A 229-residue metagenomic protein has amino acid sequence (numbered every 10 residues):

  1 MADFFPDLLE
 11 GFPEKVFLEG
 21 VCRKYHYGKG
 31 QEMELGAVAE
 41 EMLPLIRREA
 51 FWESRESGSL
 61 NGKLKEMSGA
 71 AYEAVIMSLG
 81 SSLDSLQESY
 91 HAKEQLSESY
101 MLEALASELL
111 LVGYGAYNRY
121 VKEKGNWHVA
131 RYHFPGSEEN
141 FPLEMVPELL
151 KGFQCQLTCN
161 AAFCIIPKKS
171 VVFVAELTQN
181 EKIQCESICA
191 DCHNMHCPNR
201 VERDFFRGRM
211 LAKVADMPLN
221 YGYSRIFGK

Functional and structural regions predicted by a protein language model:
M1-E94, E98, L211, A215-K229: Active-site helix-to-loop segments that bind/position phosphate- or nucleotide-bearing substrates and donors across
A37, E108, V112, S187: Conserved active-site and cofactor/substrate-binding residues in soluble primary-metabolism enzymes
L43-I46, A50, V121, G125 (+1 more regions): Structural signal for hydrophobic packing residues in well-ordered secondary-structure cores of soluble enzyme domains
G69-E138: Conserved mixed alpha/beta catalytic, RNA-binding, or beta-rich assembly cores of soluble enzyme, regulatory
Q87, V201-F205: Short conserved micro-motifs at the rims of enzyme active sites and ligand-binding pockets
H128-V201, K213-A215, L219-K229: Short terminal or interdomain "cap/linker" segment that borders an active site or interface and mediates
G208: Extended active-site and interfacial segments that coordinate phosphate-rich ligands in large catalytic machineries
